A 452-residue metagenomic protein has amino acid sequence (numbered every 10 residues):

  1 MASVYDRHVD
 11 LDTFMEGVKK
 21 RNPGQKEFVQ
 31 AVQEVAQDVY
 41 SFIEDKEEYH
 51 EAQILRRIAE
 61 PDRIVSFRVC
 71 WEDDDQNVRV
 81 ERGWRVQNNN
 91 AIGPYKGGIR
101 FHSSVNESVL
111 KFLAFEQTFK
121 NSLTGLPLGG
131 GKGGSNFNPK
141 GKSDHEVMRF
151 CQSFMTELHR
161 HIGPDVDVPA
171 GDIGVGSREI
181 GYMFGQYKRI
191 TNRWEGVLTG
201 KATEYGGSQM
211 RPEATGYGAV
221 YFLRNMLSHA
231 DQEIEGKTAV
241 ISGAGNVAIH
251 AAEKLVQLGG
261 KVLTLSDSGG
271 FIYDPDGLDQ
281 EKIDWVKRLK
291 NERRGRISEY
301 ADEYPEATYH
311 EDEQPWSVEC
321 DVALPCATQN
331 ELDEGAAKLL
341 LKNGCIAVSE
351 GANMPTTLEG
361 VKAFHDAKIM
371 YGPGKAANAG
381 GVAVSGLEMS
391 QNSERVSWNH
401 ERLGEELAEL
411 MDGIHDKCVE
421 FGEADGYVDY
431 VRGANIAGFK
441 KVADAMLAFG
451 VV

Functional and structural regions predicted by a protein language model:
A2-A31, M226-L227, L339-V452: Adenosine-phosphate binding glycine-rich loop
E48-R79: Structured beta-strand/loop patches that form or line metal/cofactor-binding pockets in enzymes
C70-L128, K132, N136: Phosphate-interaction motifs
H102, N121-E235: Glycine/serine-rich phosphate-binding loop and adjoining beta1-alpha1 elements at the start of nucleotide-handling
F112, V166-A170, W194-L198, I241 (+6 more regions): General beta-strand structural signal in soluble alpha/beta enzymes
T199-A202, G207-E319: Glycine-rich phosphate/diphosphate-binding loop of Rossmann-like nucleotide-binding domains
G270-Y371, A376: Rossmann-like adenosine-cofactor binding region
